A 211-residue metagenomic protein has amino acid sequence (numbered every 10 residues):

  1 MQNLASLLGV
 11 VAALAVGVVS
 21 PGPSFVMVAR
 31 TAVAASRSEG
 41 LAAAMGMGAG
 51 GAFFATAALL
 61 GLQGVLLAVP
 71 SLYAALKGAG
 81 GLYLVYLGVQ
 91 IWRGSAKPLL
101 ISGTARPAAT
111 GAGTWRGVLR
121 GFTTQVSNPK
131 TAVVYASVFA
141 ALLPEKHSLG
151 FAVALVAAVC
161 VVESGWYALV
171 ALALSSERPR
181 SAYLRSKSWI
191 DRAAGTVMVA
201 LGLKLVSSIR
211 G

Functional and structural regions predicted by a protein language model:
Q2-A74, S137-V159, A168, L172: Juxtamembrane transmembrane-helix termini in multi-pass membrane transport proteins
L8-A13, L82-V85, L119-T123, A154 (+1 more regions): Short alpha-helical transmembrane interface motifs in multi-pass membrane proteins
A35-M45, R120-T123, S181-S188: Juxtamembrane helix-capping/reentrant segments at transmembrane boundaries
S38-G117, L203: Membrane helix-loop-helix hairpins that form the core translocation module of multi-pass transporters
L67-L99, A158, V162-V170, S181-G211: Selective transmembrane alpha-helices of multi-pass membrane proteins
T114-F122, N128: Anionic-ligand binding region
T124-S137, A194-M198: Core segments of transmembrane alpha-helices that mediate helix-helix packing or line hydrophobic substrate/ligand
S175-R180: Short, flexible, glycine-rich and Lys/Arg-enriched loop motifs at helix boundaries that contact anionic partners
